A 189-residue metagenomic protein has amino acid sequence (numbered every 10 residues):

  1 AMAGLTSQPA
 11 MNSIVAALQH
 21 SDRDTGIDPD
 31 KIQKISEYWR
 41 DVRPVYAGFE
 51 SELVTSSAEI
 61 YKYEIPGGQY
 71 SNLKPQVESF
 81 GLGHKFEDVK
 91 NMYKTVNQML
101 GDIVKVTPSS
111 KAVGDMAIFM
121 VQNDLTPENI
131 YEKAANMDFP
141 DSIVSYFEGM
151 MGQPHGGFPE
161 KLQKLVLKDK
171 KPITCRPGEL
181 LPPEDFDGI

Functional and structural regions predicted by a protein language model:
A1-V54: Functional cores that coordinate and move charged inorganic groups
A3-L5, I60-E64: A short, ordered amphipathic alpha-helix with a cationic face
L18-S21, T25, E59, S79 (+1 more regions): Residues at structural and domain junctions
V54-S57, E64, G68-I189: Terminal or standalone catalytic/regulatory effector modules within metabolic enzymes and repeat proteins
